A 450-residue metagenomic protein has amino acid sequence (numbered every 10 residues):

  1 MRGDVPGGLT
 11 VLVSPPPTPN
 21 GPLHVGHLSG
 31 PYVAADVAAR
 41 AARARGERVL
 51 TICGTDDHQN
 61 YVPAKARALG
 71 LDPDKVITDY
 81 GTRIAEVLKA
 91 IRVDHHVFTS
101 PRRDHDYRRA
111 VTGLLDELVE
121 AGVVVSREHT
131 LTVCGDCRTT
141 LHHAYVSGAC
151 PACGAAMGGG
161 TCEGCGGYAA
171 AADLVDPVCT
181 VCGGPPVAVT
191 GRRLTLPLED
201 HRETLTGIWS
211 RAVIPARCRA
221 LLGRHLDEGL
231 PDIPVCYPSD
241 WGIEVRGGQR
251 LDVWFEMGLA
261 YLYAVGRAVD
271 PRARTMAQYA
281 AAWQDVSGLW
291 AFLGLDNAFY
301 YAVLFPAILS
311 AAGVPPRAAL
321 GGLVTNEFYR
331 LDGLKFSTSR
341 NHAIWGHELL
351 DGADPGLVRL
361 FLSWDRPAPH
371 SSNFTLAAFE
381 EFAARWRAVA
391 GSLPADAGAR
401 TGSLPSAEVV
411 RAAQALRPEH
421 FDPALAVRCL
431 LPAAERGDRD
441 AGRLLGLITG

Functional and structural regions predicted by a protein language model:
R2-A34, A39-R40, A44, R109 (+3 more regions): Structured secondary-structure scaffolds
R2-Y80, F98-A121, T130-V133, C137 (+2 more regions): N-terminal catalytic cores of NTP/NDP-binding nucleotidyl/phosphoryl-transfer enzymes
N60-A66, V93, P369-N373: A short small-residue
V76-V93: Two-metal-ion acidic nuclease core segments, chiefly of the RNase H-like superfamily
V119-S126, V314-R317: Proline-centered turn/helix-capping motifs that create local helix->coil transitions or kinks
G122-L196: Cys/His-rich short segments
A399-S406: Extended alpha-helical coiled-coil "stalk/arm" regions that act as elongated linkers or oligomerization scaffolds
L416: Globin-like tetrapyrrole-binding proteins
